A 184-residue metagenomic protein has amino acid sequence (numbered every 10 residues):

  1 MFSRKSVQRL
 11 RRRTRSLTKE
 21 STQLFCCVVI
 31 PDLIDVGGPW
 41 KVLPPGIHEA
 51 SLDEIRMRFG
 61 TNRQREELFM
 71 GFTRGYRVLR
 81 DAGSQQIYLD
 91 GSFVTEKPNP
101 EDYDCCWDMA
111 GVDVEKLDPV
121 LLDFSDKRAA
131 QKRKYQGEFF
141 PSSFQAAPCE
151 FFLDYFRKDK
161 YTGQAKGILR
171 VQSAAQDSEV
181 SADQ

Functional and structural regions predicted by a protein language model:
F2, T14-Y88, V94-E101, M109-Q184: Catalytic core of pol beta-like nucleotidyltransferases
S6-R9, L24: Cationic, low-complexity basic patches in intrinsically disordered or flexible, solvent-exposed regions
